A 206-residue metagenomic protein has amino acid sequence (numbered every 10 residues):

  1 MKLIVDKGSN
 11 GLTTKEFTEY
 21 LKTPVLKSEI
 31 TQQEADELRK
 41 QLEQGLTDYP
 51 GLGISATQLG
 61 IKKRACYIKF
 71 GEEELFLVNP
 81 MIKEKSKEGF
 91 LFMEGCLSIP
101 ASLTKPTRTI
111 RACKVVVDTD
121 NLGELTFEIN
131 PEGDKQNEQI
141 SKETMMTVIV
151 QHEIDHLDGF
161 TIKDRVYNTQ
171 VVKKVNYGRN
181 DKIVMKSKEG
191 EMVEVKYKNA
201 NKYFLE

Functional and structural regions predicted by a protein language model:
M1-E206: Positively charged
